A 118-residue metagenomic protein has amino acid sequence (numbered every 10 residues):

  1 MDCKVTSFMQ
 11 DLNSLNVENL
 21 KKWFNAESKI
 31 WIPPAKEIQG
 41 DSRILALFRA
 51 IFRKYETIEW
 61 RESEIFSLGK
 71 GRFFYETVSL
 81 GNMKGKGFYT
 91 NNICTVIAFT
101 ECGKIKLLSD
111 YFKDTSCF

Functional and structural regions predicted by a protein language model:
M1-W23: Short acidic-aromatic low-complexity motifs
K4, R43, Y89: Soluble or luminal CAZymes and related metallo-dependent hydrolases
K4-V5, K29, P33, N82: Residue-level detector of alpha-helix boundaries and kinks
S14-N16, K22, I44, C94-T95 (+2 more regions): Low-complexity, compositionally biased segments
V17, K21-K22, A26-G69: A solvent-exposed, acidic/Ser-Thr-rich amphipathic alpha-helical stretch
R49-F118: A beta-strand edge to alpha-helix "cap/lid" segment located at domain peripheries
